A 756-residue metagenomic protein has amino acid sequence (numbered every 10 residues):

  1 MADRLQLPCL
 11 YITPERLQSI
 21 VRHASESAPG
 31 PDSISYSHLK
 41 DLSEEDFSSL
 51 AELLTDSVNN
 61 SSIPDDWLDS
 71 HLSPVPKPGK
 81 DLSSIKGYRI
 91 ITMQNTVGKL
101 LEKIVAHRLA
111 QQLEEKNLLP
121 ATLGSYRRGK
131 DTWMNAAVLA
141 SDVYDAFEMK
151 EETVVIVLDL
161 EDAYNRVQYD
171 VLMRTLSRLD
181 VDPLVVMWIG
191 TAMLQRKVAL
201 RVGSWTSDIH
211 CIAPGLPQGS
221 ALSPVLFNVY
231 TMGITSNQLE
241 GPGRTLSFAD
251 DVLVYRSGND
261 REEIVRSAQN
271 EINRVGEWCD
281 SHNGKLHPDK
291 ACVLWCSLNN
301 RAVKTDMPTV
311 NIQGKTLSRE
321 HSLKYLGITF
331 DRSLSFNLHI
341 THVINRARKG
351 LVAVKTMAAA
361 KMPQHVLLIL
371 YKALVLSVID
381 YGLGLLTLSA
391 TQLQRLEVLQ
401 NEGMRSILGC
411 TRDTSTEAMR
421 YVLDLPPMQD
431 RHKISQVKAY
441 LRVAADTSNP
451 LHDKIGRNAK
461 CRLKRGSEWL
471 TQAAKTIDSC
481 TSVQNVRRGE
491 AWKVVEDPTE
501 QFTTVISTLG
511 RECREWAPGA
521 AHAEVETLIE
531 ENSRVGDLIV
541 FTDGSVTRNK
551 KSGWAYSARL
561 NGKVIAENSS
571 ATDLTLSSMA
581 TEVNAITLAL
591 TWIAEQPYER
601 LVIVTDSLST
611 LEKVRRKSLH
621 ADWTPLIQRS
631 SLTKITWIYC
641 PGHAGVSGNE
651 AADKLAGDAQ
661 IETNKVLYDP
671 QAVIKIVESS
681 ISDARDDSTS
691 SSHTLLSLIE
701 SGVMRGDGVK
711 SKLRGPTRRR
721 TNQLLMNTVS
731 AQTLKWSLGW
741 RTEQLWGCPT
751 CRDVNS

Functional and structural regions predicted by a protein language model:
M1-I85, L100, K116-L119, T316 (+5 more regions): Surface-exposed loop/turn segments and immediately adjacent short secondary-structure elements within folded domains
S25-S35, L72, S83-M93, M134-R174 (+1 more regions): Conserved catalytic palm subdomain of right-hand nucleotidyl-transferase polymerases, strongest for RNA-directed enzymes
L158-A249, S257-G258, I264: Conserved polymerase palm-domain catalytic core
S204-W205, N270, G284-H321: Short, conserved micro-motifs composed of acidic
D208, P518-N584, L588-E599, G747: RNase H-like nuclease fold core
F248-A249, D280-A302, L323-S448, E662-D686: Non-catalytic, peripheral interaction segments enriched in hydrophobic/basic residues
V252-N259, T391, V546-N549, N584-K654 (+2 more regions): RNase H catalytic domain
T527-S545, Y668-V754: Helix/loop segments that flank and initiate small ligand/metal-binding modules
